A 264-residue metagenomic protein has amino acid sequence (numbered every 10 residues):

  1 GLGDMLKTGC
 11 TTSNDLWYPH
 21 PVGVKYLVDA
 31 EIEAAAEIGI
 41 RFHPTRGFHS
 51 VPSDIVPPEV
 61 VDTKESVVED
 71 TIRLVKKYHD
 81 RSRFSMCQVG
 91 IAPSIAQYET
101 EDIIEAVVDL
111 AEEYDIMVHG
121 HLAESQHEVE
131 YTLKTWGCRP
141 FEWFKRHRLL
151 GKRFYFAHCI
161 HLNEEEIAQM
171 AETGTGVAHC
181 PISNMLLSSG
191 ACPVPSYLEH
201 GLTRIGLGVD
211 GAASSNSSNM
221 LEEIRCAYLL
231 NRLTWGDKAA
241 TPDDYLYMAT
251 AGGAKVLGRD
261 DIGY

Functional and structural regions predicted by a protein language model:
G1-D4, T71, E164-E165: Short, acidic/polar
G9, A35, I91, H121 (+7 more regions): Divalent metal-coordination and catalytic microenvironments
T11-T12, T203: Short acidic/polar active-site loop segments enriched in Thr and Asp
W17-I160: Metal-coordinating catalytic core of metallo-dependent amide/deamination hydrolases
G39, V108-M117, L149-K152, Q169-A178 (+2 more regions): Glycine-enriched alpha-helix->loop->beta-strand junction motifs that scaffold or abut catalytic
D54, Q126-C138, E164-A171, S188-L198 (+1 more regions): Histidine/acidic-residue-rich catalytic or RNA/ligand-binding cores of hydrolases and nuclease-related proteins
E124, P181-M185, D210-A213: Short, acidic/turn-prone active-site loops that include or flank metal/cofactor- and phosphate-binding residues
R146-R153, P195-Y264: His/Asp/Glu-enriched, well-ordered alpha-helical/loop segment that forms or immediately abuts the divalent-metal
